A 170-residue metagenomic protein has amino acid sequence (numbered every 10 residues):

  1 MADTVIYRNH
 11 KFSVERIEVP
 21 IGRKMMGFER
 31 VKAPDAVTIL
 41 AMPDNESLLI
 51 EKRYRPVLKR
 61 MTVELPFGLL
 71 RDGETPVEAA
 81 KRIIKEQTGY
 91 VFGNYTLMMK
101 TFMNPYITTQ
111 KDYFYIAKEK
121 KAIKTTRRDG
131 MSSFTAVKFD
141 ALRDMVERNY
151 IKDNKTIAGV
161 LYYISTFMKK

Functional and structural regions predicted by a protein language model:
A2-T38, P43-D44: Acidic, metal-coordinating catalytic segment for phosphate/diphosphate chemistry, firing primarily on the Nudix
V5, M99-N104: Short, solvent-exposed loop/turn elements at beta->coil junctions and helix N-caps that rim active or binding pockets
E15-K24, P43, N104-I123: Active-site-adjacent beta-strand/loop module that shapes the phosphate/pyrophosphate-binding cleft
G22, P43-N45, Y54, K118-A122 (+2 more regions): Short loop segments at secondary-structure junctions
V37-L40, D44-R82, A122, R128: Conserved Nudix-box catalytic region and its N-terminal flanking loop in Nudix hydrolases and closely related
M61, D72, D129-K170: Nudix hydrolase/Nudix homology domain
V91-M98: A short coil-to-beta-strand element that immediately follows conserved catalytic motifs
